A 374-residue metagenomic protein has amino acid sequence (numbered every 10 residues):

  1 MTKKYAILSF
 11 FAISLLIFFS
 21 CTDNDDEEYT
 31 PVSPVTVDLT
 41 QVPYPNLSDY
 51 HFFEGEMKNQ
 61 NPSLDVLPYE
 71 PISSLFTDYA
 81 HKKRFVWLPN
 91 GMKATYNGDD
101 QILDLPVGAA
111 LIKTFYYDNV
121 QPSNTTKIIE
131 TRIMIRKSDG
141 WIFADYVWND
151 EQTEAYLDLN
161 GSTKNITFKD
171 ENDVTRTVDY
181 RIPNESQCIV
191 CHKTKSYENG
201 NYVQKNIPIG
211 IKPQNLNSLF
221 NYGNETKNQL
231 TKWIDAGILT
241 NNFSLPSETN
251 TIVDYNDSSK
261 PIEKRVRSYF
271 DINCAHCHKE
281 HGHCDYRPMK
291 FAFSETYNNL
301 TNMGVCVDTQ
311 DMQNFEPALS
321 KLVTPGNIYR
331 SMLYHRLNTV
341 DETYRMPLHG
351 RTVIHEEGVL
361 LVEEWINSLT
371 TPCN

Functional and structural regions predicted by a protein language model:
M1-S9: Bacterial N-terminal signal peptides that target proteins for export
S9-F18: Bacterial N-terminal signal peptides
I17-Y44, C373-N374: Bacterial Sec-dependent N-terminal signal peptides
N24, T194, E280: Cys/His-rich metal-chelating microdomains
S33-I102, V107: A domain-level signal for the mature, folded cores of soluble proteins
L75, K82-G91, N97-S268: Extended surface/linker regions that mediate inter-domain or inter-protein docking in multi-component redox
Q187, N273, R345: The −1 position to Zn-ligating cysteines in a subset of zinc-ribbon hairpins
S218-V266, H276-G282, P288-N374: Electron-transfer interface patches adjacent to heme c in soluble/periplasmic c-type cytochromes and di-/multiheme
